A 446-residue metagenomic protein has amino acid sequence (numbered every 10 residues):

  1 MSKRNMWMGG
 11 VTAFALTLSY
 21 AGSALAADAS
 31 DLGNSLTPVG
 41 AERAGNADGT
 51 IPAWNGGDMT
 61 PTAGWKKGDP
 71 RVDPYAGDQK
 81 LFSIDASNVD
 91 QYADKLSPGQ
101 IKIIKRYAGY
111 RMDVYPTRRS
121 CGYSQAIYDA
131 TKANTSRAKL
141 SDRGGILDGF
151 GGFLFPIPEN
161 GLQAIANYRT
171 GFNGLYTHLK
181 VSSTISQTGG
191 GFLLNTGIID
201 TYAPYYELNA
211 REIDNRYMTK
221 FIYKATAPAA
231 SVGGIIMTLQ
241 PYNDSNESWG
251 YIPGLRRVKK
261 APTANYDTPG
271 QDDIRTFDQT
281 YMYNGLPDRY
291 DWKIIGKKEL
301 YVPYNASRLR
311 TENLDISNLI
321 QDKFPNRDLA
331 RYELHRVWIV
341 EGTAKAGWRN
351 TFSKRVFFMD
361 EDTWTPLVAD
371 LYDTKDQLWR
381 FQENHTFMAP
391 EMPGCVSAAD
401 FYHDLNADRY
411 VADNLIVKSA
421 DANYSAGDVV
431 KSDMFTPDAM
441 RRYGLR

Functional and structural regions predicted by a protein language model:
S2-V11: Bacterial N-terminal signal peptides that target proteins for export
A29-G57, I84, S97, I222-P241 (+2 more regions): Gly/Pro-enriched, hydrophobic low-complexity segments that function as extracytoplasmic propeptides/linkers
A29-N246, I252: Solvent-exposed N-terminal domain segments of exported/luminal and surface proteins
K180-T184, L193-A229, T280-F357, L367: Extended beta-strand-rich segments in extracellular/periplasmic secretory proteins, especially within noncatalytic
A420-R446: Long, C-terminal catalytic modules of enzymes
